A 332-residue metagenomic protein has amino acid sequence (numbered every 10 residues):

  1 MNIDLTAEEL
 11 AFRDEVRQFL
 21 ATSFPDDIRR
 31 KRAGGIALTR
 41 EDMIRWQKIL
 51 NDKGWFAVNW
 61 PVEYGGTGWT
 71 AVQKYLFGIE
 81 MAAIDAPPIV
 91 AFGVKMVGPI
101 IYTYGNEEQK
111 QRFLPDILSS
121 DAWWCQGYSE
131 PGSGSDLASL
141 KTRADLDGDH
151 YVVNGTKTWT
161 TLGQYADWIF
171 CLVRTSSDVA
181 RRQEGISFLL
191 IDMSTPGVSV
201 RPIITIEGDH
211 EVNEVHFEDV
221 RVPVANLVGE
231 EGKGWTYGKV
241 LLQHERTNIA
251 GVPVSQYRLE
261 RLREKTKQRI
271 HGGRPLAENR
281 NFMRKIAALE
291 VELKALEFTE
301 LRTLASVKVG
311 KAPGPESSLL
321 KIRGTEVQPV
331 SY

Functional and structural regions predicted by a protein language model:
I3-A7, V198-L296: Glycine-rich beta->alpha junctions and the first turn(s) of the following alpha-helix
I28-A37, H271, A277, K294-Y332: C-terminal helix-coil-helix/basic helical segment that borders enzyme active sites and/or dimer interfaces and provides
I44-Q47, N51-D121, L162-W168, L293 (+2 more regions): Internal helix-loop-helix
G54, V58, F77-A82, L172-R174 (+2 more regions): Short Ser/Thr-interspersed hydrophobic loop/turn segments at strand-loop and sheet-helix junctions that line or gate
S120-Y128, C171-L172: A short, Trp-centered hydrophobic/proline-enriched beta-strand micro-motif
S133-D136, Y151: Hydrophobic, small-residue-rich alpha-helical packing segments that form membrane-like cores
T142-D145: A structural signal for short hydrophobic beta-strand segments in well-ordered beta-sheet cores
D149-H150, N154-R201: A short core secondary-structure module
